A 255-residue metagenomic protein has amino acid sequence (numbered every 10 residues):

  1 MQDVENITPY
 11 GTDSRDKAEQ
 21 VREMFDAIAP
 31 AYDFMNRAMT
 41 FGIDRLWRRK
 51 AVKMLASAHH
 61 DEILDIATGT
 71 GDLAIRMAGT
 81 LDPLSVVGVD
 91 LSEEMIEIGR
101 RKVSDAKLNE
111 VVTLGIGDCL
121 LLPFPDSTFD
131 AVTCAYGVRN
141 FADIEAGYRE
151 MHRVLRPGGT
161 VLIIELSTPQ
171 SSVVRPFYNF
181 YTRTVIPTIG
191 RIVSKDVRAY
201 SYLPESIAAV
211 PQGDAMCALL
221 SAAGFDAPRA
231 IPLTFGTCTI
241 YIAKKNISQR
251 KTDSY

Functional and structural regions predicted by a protein language model:
M1-E23: N-terminal auxiliary segments of SAM/dcSAM-dependent transferases
A31-F34, F41-D61, R76: Conserved alpha-helix/loop element of class I SAM-dependent methyltransferases that forms part of the SAM/SAH-binding
Y32, V132-T133: Hydrophobic beta-strand segment of the Class I
E62-L121: Class I SAM-dependent methyltransferase SAM/SAH-binding core
L120-A131: A short acidic, Gly/Pro-enriched loop at the edge of an enzyme's catalytic core that lines a small-molecule cofactor
E145-T160: A short glycine-rich, Lys/Arg-flanked "PGG" loop and its adjoining helix->strand segment in the class I
I164-A223, R229: C-terminal alpha-helical "lid/dimerization" subdomain adjacent to the S-adenosyl-L-methionine
D226-Y255: Core SAM-dependent methyltransferase catalytic element
